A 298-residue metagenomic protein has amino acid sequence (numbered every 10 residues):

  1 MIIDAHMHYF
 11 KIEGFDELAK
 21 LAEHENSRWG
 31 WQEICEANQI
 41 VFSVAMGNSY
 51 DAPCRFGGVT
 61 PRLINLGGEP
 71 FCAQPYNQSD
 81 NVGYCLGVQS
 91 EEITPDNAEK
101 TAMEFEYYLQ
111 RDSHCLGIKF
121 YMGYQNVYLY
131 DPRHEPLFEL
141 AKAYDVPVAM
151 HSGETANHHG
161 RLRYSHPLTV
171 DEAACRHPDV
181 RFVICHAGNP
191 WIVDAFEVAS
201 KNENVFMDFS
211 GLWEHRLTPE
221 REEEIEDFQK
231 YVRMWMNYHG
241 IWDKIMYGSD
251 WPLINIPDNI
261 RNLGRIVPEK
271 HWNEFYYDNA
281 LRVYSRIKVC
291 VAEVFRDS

Functional and structural regions predicted by a protein language model:
M1-F42, R233-M234, Y238-M246, P252-S298: Mid-to-C-terminal alpha-helical segments outside catalytic/metal-binding sites
I2-A5, V44-G47, C85-G87, K119 (+3 more regions): Active-site neighborhood of phospho(di)ester-bond hydrolases with catalytic His/Asp-centered motifs
F10-E13, Y50-P53, E91-T94, Q125 (+4 more regions): Active-site environment of divalent metal-dependent phosphoester hydrolases
E17-A22, W29-G58, N81-Q89, L116-G117 (+2 more regions): Divalent metal-dependent hydrolysis catalytic cores, especially in the metallo-beta-lactamase
E25-Q32, L63-A73, E99-F105, H166-V170 (+2 more regions): Alpha-helical scaffolding within the catalytic cores of extracellular/periplasmic polymer-degrading hydrolases
C35, A73-N77, L109-Q110, A174-C175 (+3 more regions): N-terminal cationic-hydrophobic initiation segments that often serve targeting/anchoring roles
A52-Y164: Active-site gating/metal-coordination segments in enzymes
C115-G117, Y130-M246: Catalytic pocket-lining loop regions of alpha/beta-barrel enzymes, especially the amidohydrolase/enolase/GH5 lineages
